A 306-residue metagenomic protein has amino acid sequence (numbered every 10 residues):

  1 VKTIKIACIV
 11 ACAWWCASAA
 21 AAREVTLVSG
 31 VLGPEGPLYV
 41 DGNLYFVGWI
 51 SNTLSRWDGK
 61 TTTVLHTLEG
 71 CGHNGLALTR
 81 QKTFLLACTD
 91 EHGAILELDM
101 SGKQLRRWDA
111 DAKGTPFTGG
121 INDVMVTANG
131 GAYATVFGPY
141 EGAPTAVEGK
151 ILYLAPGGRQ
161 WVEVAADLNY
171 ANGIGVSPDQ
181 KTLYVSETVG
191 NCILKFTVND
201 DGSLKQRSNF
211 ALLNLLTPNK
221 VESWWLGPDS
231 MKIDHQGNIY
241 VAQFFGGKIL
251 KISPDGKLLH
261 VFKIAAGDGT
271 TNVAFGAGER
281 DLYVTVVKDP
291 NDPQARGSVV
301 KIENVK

Functional and structural regions predicted by a protein language model:
V1-I6: Positively charged n-region of N-terminal signal peptides that target proteins for export
A7-W15: Bacterial N-terminal signal peptides
A20-L32, G59-K60, R207-S208, V305: A short helix->beta-strand "capping" segment at the edge of beta-propeller domains
S29-G42, W49, L68-C88, A94 (+8 more regions): Beta-rich, blade/repeat-based domains predominating in secreted/periplasmic proteins but also intracellular
Y45-T67: Beta-propeller domains
S51-T53, E91-G93, P139-G142, G190-C192 (+2 more regions): Short glycine/acidic-enriched loop and turn motifs that connect beta-strands
T53-S55, A94-L96, G149-L152, C192-L194 (+2 more regions): A short loop-to-beta-strand structural motif that recurs across blades of beta-propeller domains
F196-S203, E303-K306: Short loop/turn segments immediately following beta-strands, especially the blade-tip and inter-blade linker loops
